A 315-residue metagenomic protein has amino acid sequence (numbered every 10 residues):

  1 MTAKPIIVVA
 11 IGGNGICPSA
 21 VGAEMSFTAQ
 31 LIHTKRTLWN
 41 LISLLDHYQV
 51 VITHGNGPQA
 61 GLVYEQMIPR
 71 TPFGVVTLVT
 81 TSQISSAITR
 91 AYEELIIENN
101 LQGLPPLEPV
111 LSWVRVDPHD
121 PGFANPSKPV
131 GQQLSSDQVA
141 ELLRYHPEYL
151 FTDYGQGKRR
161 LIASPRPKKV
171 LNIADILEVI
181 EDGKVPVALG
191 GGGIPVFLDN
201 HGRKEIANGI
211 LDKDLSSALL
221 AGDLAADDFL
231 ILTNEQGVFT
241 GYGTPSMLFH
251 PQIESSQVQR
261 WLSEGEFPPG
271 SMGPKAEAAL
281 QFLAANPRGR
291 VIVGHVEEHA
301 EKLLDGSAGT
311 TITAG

Functional and structural regions predicted by a protein language model:
T2-G315: C-terminal catalytic "cap/lid" subdomain
